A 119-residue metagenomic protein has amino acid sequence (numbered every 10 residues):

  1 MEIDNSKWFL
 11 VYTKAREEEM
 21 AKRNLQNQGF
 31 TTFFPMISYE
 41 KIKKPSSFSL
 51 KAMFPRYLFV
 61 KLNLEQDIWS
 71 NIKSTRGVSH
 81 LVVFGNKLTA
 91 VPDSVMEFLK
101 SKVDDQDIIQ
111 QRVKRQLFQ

Functional and structural regions predicted by a protein language model:
M1-Q119: Acidic-enriched and Gly/Ser
